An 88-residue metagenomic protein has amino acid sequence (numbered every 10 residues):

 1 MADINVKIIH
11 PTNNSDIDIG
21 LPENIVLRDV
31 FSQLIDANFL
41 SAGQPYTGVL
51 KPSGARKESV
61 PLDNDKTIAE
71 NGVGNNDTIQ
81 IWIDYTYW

Functional and structural regions predicted by a protein language model:
A2-W88: Ubiquitin system architectures
